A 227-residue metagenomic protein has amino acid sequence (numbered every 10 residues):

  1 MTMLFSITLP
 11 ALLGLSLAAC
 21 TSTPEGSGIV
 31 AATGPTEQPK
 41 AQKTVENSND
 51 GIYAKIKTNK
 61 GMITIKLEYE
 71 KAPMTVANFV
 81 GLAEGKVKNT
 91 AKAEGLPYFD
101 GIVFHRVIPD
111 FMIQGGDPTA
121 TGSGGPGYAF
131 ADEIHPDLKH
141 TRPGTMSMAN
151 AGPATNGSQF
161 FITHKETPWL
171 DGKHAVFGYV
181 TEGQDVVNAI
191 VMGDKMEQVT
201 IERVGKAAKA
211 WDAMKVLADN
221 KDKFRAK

Functional and structural regions predicted by a protein language model:
M1-T8, M146: Bacterial N-terminal signal peptides that target proteins for export
S6-A18: Bacterial N-terminal signal peptides
C20-K227: Cyclophilin-like peptidyl-prolyl cis-trans isomerases
